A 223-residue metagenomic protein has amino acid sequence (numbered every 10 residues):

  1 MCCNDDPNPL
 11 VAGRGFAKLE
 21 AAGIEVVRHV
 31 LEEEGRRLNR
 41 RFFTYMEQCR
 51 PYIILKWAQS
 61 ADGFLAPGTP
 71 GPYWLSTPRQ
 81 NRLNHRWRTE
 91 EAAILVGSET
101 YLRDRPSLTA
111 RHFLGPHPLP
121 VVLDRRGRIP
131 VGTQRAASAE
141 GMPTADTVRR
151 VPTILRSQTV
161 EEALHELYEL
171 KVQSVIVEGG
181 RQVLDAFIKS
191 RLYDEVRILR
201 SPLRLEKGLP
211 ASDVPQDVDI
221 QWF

Functional and structural regions predicted by a protein language model:
C2-C3, C49: Generic recognition of cysteine residues
C3-G15, H29-L38, R128: Canonical radical SAM enzyme core domain
D5, R14-A17, A21, E25 (+1 more regions): Enzymes that bind and transform nitrogen-containing heteroaromatic metabolites
A12, L31, E47, L205-G208: Short linear functional motifs in flexible/disordered or boundary regions
L38-N39, D219: A general marker of short, structured functional hotspots
N39-Y52: Flexible, polar/acidic helix-loop-strand segments at domain edges
